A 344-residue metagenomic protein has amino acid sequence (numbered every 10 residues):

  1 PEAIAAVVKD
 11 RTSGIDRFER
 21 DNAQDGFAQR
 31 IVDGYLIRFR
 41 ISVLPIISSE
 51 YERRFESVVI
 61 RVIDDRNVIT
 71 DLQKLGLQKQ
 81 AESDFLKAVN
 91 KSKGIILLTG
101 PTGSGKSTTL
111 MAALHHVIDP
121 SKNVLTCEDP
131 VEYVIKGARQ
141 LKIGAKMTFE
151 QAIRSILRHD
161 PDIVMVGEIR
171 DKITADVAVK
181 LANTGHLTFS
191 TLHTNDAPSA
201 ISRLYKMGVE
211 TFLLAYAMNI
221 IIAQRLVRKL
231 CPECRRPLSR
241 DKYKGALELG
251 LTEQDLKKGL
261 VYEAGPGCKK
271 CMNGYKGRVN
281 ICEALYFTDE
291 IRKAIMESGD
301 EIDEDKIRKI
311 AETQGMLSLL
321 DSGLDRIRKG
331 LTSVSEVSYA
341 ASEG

Functional and structural regions predicted by a protein language model:
P1-G344: Short, flexible helix-loop junctions that flank or precede catalytic/ligand sites
